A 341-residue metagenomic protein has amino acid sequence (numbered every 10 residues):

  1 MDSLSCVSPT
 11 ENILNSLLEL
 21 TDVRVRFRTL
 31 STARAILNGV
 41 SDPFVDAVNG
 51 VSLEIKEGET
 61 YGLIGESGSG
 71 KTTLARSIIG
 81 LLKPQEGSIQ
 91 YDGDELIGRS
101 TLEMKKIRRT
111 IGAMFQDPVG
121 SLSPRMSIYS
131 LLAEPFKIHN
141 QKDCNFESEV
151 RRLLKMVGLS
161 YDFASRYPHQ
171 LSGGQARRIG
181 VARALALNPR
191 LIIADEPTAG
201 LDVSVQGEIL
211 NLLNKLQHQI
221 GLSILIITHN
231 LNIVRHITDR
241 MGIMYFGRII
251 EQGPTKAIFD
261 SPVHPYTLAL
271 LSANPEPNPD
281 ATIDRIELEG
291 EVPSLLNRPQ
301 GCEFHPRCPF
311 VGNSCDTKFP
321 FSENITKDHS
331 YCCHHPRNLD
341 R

Functional and structural regions predicted by a protein language model:
C6, I13-S16, T29-G39, F44 (+1 more regions): Short catalytic/signature loops enriched in Gly
I79: Helix-to-loop junction immediately C-terminal to a conserved catalytic motif
G87-L96, I107: Conserved ABC transporter NBD signature motif
N145-D162, L271-S272: Conserved ABC ATPase "signature" region
Y167-L171, Q175: Conserved ABC ATPase signature
A186-R190: A short, proline-enriched helix->beta-strand linker immediately N-terminal to the Walker B motif in ABC-type P-loop
L201, V205-I283: P-loop NTP-binding/switch modules centered on Walker-like glycine-rich loops
